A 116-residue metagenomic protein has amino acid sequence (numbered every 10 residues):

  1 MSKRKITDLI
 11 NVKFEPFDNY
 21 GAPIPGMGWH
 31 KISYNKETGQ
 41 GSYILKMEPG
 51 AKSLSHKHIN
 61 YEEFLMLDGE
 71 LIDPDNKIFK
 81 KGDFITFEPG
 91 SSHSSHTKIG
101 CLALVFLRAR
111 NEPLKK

Functional and structural regions predicted by a protein language model:
M1-T38: A short, N-terminal "cap"/entry segment at the start of jelly-roll beta-barrel domains of the cupin/DSBH fold
K3-D8, R108-K116: Long, charge-rich low-complexity segments
G28-H58, E88-S92: Conserved short histidine dyad/triad with adjacent acidic residue
P49, H58-P74: Glycine- and acidic-residue-biased ligand/ion/polar-headgroup-sensing regions
D73-H93: Short acidic-glycine-tyrosine-enriched beta hairpin
P89-L114: Ligand-binding loop in jelly-roll beta-barrel domains
